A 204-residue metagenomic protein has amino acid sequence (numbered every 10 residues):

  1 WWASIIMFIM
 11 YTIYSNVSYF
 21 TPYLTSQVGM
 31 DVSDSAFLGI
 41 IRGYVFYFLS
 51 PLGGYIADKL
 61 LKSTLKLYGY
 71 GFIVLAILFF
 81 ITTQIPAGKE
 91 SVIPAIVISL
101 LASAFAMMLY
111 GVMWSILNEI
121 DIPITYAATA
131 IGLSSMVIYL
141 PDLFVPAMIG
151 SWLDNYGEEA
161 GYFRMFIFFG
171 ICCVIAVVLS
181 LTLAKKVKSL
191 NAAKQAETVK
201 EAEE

Functional and structural regions predicted by a protein language model:
W1-G54, Y110, S115, V145-P146: Extracytoplasmic gate region of multi-pass secondary transporters
M30-G39, A95, A127, I131 (+1 more regions): Juxtamembrane helix-start elements in MFS-like secondary transporters
L38-F46, S134, I138, C172: Transmembrane alpha-helical segments of major facilitator superfamily
S50-K62, L153-D154: Helix-to-loop junctions at the C-terminal end of transmembrane segments in multipass secondary transporters
S63-I116: C-terminal transmembrane helical hairpin of 12-TM major facilitator-type secondary transporters
T64, G150-C173: A membrane-interface helix-boundary motif in multi-pass transporters
T82-P86, E119, Y162-T198, E204: Multi-pass alpha-helical transporter architecture, strongest for 12-TM Major Facilitator/SLC carriers used
D121-G157: A late C-terminal transmembrane helix in Major Facilitator Superfamily
